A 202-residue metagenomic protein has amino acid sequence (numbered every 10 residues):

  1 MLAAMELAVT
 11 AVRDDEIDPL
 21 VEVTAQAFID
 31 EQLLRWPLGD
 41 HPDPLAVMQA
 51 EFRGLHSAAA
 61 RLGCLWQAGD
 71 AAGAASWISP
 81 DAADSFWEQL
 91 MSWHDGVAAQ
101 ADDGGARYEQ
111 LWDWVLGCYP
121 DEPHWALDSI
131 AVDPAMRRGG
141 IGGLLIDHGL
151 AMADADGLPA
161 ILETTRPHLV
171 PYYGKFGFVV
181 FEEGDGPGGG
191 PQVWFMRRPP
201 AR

Functional and structural regions predicted by a protein language model:
M1-D18: Conserved N-terminal entry element of GNAT/NAT acetyltransferase domains
H41-C64: Active-site rim helix/loop that mediates acceptor-substrate recognition in acyltransferases
S57-W77: Conserved beta-hairpin
A74-A131, R137, P187-P191: Conserved acyl-donor/pantetheine-binding loop and adjacent beta-alpha core of acyl/acetyltransferases and related
P123-W125, M152-T165: Conserved GNAT acetyl-CoA-binding A-motif
D128-R137, I161-V170, P187-P191, R197-P200: Conserved beta-strand-loop-alpha-helix junction that forms the acyl-donor binding cleft
V132, R138-A151: Conserved acetyl-CoA-binding loop-helix of GNAT-fold acetyltransferases
G143, A155-G157, R166-E183, G189-G190: Conserved active-site alpha-helix within GNAT-family acetyltransferase domains
